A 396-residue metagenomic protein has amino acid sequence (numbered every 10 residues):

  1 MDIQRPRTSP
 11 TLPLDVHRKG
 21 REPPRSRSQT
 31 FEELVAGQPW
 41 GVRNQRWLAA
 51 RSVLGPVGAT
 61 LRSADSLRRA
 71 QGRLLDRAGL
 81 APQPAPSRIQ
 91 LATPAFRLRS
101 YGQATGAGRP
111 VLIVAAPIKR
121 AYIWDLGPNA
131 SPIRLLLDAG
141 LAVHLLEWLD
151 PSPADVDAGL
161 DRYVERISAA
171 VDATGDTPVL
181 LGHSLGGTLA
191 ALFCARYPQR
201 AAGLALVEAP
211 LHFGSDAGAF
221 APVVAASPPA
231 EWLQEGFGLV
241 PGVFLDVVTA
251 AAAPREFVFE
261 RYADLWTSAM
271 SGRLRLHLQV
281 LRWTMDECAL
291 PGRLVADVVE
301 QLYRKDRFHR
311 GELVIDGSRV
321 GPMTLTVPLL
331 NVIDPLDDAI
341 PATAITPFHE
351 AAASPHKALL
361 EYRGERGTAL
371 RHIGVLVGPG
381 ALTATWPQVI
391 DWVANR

Functional and structural regions predicted by a protein language model:
M1-S52, G175-D176, L189-R293: Alpha/beta-hydrolase-fold enzymes
Q83-S152: Short, surface-exposed "cap/lid" segments of acyl-processing enzymes
L149-P178, A191: Conserved acidic catalytic loop of the alpha/beta-hydrolase fold
L180-G182, V207, V332: Short beta-strand immediately N-terminal to the catalytic nucleophile in serine-hydrolase-like folds
L181-G186, A190: Gly/Ala-rich beta-loop-alpha elbow adjacent to hydrolase catalytic centers
L325, N331-I333, D337: Short beta-strand/loop motif that positions the catalytic acidic residue of the alpha/beta-hydrolase fold
V327, P341-A351: Short alpha-helix in the alpha/beta-hydrolase fold that links the catalytic acid
P355-R396: Catalytic active-site module of serine/aspartate enzymes centered on a nucleophile-bearing elbow/loop
